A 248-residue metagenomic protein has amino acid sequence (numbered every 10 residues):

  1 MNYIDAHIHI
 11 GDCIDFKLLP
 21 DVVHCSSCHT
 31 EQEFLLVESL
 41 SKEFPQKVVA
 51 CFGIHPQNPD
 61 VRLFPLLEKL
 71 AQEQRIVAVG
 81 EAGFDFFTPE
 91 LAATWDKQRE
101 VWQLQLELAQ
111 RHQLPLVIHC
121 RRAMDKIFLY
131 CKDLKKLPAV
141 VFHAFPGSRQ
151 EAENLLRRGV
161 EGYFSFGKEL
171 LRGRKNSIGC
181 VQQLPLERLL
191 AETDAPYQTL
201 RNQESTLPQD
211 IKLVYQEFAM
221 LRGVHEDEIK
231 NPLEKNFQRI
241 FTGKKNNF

Functional and structural regions predicted by a protein language model:
M1-F248: Mid-domain alpha/beta scaffold segments of enzyme catalytic cores
